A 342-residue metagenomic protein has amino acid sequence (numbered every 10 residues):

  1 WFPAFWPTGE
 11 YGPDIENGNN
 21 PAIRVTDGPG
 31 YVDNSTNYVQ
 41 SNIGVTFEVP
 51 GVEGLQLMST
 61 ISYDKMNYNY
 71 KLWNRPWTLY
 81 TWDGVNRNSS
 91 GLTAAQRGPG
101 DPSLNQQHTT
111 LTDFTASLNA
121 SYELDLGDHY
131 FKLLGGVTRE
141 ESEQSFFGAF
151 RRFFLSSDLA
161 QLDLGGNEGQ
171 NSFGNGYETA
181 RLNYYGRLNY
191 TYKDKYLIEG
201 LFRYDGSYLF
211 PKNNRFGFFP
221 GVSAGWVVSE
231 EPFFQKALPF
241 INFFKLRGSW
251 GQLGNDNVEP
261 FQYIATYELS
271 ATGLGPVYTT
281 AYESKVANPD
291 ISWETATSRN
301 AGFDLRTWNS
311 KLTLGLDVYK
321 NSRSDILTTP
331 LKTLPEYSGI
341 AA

Functional and structural regions predicted by a protein language model:
W1-N74, V85-A342: Extracellular/periplasmic, surface-exposed regions of secreted and cell-surface proteins
L79: Active-site-proximal polar cores
